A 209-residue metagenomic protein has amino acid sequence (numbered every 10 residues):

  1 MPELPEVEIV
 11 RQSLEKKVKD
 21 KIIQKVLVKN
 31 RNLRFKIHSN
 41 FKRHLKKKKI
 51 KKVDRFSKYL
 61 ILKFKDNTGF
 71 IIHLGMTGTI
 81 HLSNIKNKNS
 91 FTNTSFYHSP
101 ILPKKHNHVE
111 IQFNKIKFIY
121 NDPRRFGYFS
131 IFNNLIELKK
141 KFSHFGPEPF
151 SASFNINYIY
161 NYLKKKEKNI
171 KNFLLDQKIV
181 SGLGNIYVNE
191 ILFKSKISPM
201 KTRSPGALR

Functional and structural regions predicted by a protein language model:
V10, H106, I116, L208-R209: Alpha-helical scaffold/interaction cores of sigma-54-like transcription cofactors and many family A DNA polymerases
I22-F41, K46, K51, I61 (+3 more regions): Basic, nucleic-acid-binding surfaces and adjacent catalytic neighborhoods in DNA/RNA-processing proteins
D66, F70-S181, Y187-F193: Phosphate/anion-contacting hairpin/loop surfaces
